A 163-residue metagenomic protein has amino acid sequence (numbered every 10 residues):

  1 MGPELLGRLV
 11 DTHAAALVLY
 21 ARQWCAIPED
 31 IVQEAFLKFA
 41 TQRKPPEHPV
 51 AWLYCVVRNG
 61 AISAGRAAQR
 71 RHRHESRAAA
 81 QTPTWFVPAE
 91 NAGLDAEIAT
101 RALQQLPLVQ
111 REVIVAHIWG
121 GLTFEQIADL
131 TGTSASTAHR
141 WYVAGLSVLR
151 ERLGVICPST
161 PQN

Functional and structural regions predicted by a protein language model:
M1-E29, A40, K44, R111: A short, charge-rich alpha-helical start-of-domain segment used by transcription regulators
L17, A21, F39, R43 (+4 more regions): Hydrophobic recognition helices of helix-based DNA-binding modules
Q23, I98-P107: Short amphipathic alpha-helical boundary/capping segments
D30-L37, E47-N59: Structural recognition of an alpha-helix C-terminal capping motif at a helix-to-coil junction
H48, R58, I62, T131-C157: DNA-recognition helix of helix-turn-helix
C55-R77, A92: Arg/Lys-rich amphipathic alpha helix in sigma70-family domain 2
Q104, L108, G120-R140: Helix-turn-helix DNA-binding module
V113-H117: A short pre-motif secondary-structure segment
